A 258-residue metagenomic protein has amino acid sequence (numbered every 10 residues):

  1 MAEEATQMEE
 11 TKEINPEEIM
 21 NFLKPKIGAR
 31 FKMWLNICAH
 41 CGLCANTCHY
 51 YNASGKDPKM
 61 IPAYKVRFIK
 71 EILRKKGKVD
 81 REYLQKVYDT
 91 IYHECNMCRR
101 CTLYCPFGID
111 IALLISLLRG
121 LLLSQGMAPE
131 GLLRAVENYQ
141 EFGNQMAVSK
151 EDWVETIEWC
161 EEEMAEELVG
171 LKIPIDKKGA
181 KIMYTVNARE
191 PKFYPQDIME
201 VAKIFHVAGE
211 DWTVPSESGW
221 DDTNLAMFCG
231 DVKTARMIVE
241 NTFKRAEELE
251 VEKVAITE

Functional and structural regions predicted by a protein language model:
M1-A2: Secretory targeting signatures
T6-H40, A45-E82, V87: N-terminal cysteine/histidine-rich coordination modules
P25-G28, K32-L35, K65, K70-T257: Iron-sulfur-cluster electron-transfer modules
